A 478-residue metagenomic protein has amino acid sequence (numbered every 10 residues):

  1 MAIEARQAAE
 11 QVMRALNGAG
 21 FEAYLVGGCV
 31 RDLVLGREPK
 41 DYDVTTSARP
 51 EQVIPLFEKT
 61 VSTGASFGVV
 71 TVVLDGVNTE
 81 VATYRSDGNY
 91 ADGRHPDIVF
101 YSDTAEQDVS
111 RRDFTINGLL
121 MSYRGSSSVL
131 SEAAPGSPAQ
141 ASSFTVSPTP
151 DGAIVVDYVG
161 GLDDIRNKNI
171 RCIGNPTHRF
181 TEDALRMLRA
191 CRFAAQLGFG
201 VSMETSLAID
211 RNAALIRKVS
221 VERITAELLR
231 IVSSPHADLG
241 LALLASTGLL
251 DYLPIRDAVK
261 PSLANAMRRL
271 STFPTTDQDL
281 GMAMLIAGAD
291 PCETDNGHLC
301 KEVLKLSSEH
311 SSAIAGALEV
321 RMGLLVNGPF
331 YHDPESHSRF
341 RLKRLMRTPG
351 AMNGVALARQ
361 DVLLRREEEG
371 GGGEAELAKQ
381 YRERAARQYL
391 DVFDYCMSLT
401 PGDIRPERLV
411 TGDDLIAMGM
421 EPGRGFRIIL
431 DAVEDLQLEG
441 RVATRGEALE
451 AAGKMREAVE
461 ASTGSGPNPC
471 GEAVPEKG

Functional and structural regions predicted by a protein language model:
M1-G478: Catalytic cores of the polymerase beta-like nucleotidyltransferase superfamily and closely associated nucleotide
